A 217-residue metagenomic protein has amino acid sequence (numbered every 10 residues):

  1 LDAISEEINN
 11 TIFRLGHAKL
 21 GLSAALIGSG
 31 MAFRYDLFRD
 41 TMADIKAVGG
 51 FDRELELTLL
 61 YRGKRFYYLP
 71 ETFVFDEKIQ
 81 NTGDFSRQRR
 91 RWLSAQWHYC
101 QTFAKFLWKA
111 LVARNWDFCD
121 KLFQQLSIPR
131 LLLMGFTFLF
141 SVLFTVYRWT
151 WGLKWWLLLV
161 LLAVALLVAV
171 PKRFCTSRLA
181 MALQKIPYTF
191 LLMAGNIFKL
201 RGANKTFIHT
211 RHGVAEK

Functional and structural regions predicted by a protein language model:
L1-K46: Long helical/loop segments within the catalytic core of UDP-sugar-dependent glycosyltransferases, especially the large
I4-T11, S86-L107, F136, T189-G202: Catalytic core of nucleotide-sugar-dependent glycosyltransferases
G49-L55: Acidic donor-binding loop at a coil-to-helix junction in glycosyltransferase catalytic cores that engages
L59-L60: Hydrophobic residues within well-ordered alpha-helices
F66-F73: Catalytic beta-strand/loop signature of glycosyltransferases that borders the donor
K78-S94, R178-M181: Nucleotide-sugar-dependent glycosyltransferase catalytic core
L111-L131: Loop-to-transmembrane boundary segments
Q124-N204: Membrane-embedded multi-pass helical conduit in multi-pass membrane proteins, especially envelope-biosynthetic
